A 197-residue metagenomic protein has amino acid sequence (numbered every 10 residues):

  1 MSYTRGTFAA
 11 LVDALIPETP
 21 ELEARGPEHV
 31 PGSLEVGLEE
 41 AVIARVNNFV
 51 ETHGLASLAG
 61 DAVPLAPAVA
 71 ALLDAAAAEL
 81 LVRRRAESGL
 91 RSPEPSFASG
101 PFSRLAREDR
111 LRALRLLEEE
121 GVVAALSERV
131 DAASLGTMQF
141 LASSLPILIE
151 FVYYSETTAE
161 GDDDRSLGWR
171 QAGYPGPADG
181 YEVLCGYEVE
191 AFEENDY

Functional and structural regions predicted by a protein language model:
Y3-F8, V12-F151: Flexible, low-complexity segments enriched for small/polar residues
A125-Y197: Long, amphipathic alpha-helical surface segments
